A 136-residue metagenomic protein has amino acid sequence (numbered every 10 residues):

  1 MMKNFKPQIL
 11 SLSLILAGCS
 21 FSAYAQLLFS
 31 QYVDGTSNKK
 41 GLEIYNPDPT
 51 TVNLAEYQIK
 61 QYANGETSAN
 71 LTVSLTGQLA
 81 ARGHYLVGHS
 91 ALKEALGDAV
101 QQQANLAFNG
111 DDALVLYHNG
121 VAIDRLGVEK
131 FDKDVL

Functional and structural regions predicted by a protein language model:
M2-S11: Bacterial N-terminal signal peptides that target proteins for export
S11-S13, A23: Cleavable N-terminal signal peptides
G18-S22: N-terminal signal peptide c-region/cleavage motif recognized by signal peptidases
Y24-L136: Activation on beta-sandwich/Ig-like modules and their edge loops
